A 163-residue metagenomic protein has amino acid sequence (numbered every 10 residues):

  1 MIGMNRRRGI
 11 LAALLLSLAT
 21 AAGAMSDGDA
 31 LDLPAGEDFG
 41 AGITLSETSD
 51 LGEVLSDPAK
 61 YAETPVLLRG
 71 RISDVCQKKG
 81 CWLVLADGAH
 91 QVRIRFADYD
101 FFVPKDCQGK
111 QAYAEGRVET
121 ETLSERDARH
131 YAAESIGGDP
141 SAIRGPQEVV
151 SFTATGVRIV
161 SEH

Functional and structural regions predicted by a protein language model:
M1-I2, A114: A general, composition-driven signal for non-globular sequence regions
I2, L16-S17, E63, G109: Exposed boundary/loop context
I2-L11: Bacterial N-terminal signal peptides that target proteins for export
L11-T20: Bacterial N-terminal signal peptides
G23-H163: OB-fold and OB-like single-stranded nucleic-acid-recognition modules and their adjacent interaction interfaces
